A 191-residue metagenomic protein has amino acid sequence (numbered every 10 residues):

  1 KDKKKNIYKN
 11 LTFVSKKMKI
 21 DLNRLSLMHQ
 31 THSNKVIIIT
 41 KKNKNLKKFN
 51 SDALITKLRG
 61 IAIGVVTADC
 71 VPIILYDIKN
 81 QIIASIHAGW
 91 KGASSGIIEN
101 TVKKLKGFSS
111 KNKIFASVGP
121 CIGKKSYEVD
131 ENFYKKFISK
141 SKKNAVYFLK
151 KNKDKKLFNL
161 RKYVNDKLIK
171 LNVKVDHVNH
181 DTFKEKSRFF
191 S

Functional and structural regions predicted by a protein language model:
K1-S191: Active-site microenvironment for binding and transforming phosphate-containing groups
